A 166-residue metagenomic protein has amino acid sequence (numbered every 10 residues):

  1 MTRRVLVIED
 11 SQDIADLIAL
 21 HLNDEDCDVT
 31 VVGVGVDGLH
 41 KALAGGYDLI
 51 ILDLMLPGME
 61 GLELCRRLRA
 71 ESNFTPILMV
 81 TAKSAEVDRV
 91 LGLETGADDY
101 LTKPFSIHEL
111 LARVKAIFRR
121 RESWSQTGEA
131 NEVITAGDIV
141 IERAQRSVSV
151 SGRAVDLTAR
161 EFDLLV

Functional and structural regions predicted by a protein language model:
T2, G46-D48, S72-P76: His-Asp phosphorelay/catalytic-motif detector in bacterial-type signaling
R3-R4, A116-V166: Short, Lys/Arg-enriched segments at the junction into DNA-binding effector domains of transcriptional regulators
I8-E9, V32, I50, L101: Conserved sequence signature across two-component system core domains
S11-T30: Two-component/phosphorelay signaling modules centered on CheY-like receiver
D26-G35, K41: Short hydrophobic/Thr-rich beta-strand motif most characteristic of the beta2 strand and flanking loop of CheY-like
V34-D37, E60-E63: Acidic catalytic/metal-coordinating carboxylates
G46-I51, L56: Active-site beta3 strand of CheY-like receiver
E60, R66, A70-E71, P76-T135: Basic, amphipathic DNA-recognition helix from helix-turn-helix-like DNA-binding domains
